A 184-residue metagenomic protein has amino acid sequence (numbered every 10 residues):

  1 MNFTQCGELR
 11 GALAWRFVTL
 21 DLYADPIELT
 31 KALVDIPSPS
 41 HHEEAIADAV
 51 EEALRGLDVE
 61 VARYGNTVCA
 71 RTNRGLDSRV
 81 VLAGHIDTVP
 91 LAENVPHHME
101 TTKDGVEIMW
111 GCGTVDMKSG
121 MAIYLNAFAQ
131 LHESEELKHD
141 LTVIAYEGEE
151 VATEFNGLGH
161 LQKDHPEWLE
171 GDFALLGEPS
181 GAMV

Functional and structural regions predicted by a protein language model:
L13-V81, I86: N-terminal helical capping/dimerization or prosegment-like subdomains of hydrolases acting on amide or phosphate bonds
A45, L91-E93, T153-F155: Short glycine-/acidic-enriched loop or helix-start segments at secondary-structure transitions that form or flank
A53, S78-A145: Active-site metal-coordination/substrate-binding segment of hydrolases, especially metallo-dependent peptidases
L76, D87-T88, E149, G181: Active-site/binding-pocket entry motifs
A122-V184: Acidic/histidine-rich catalytic neighborhood of metal-dependent amide-processing enzymes
